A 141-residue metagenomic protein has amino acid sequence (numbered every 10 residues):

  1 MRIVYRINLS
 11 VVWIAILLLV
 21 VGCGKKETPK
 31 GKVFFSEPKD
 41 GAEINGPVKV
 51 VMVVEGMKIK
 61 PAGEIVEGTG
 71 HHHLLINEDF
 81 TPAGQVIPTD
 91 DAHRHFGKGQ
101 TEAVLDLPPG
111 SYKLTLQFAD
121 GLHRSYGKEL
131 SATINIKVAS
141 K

Functional and structural regions predicted by a protein language model:
R2-V12: Bacterial N-terminal signal peptides that target proteins for export
L19-G22: C-terminal motif of bacterial Sec signal peptides marking the signal peptidase cleavage site
K26-N45: Short, compositionally biased P/S/T/A/G/V-rich stretches that sit at domain boundaries
G41, P47-E55, G63-K141: Long, low-complexity serine/threonine/glycine- and acidic-rich segments characteristic of extracellular
K58: Periplasmic peptidoglycan-binding/anchoring modules of Gram-negative envelope and division proteins
